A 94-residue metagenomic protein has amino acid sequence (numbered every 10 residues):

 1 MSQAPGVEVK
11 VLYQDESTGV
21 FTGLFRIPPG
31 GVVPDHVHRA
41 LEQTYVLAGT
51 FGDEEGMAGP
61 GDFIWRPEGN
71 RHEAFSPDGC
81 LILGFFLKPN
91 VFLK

Functional and structural regions predicted by a protein language model:
M1-G19: A short, N-terminal "cap"/entry segment at the start of jelly-roll beta-barrel domains of the cupin/DSBH fold
V9-V11, T22-L24, Q43, F63-W65 (+1 more regions): Conserved hydrophobic/aromatic beta-strand scaffold that supports enzyme active sites
S17-G19, I27-G31, G52, P89-N90: Short, charged/polar surface micro-motifs in flexible loops or helix N-caps
G23-F25, P34-H38, E55-G56, A74-S76: Short histidine-centered beta-strand/loop micro-motifs that create catalytic or ligand/metal-coordination sites
P28-P29, H38-E54, P60: Glycine- and acidic-residue-biased ligand/ion/polar-headgroup-sensing regions
V32, D62-F63, L81: Residue-level marker of beta-strand positions
G52-S76: Short acidic-glycine-tyrosine-enriched beta hairpin
E68-L93: Ligand-binding loop in jelly-roll beta-barrel domains
